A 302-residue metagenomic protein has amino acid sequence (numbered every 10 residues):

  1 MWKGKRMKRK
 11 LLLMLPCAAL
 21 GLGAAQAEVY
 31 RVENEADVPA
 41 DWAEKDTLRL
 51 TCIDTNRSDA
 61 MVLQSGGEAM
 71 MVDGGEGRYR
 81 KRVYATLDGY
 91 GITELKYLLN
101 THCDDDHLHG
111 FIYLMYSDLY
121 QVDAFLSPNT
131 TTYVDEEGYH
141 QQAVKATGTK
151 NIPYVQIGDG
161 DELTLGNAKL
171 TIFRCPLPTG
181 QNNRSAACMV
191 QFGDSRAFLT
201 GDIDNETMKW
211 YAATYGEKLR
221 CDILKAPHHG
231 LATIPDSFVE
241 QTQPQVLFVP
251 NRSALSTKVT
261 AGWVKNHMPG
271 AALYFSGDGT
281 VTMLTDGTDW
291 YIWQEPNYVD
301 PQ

Functional and structural regions predicted by a protein language model:
M1-V29: Gram-positive cell-envelope targeting signals
E28-E94, Q156-R220, V281-Q302: Core dinuclear metal-dependent hydrolase active-site scaffold
E28-V32, A124-L126, T130-T171, P176-N182 (+2 more regions): Binuclear metal-ion centers of metallo-dependent hydrolases, dominated by the metallo-beta-lactamase
I53-T55, G75-Y79, L99, C103-D106 (+6 more regions): Extracytoplasmic/periplasmic, Sec-exported soluble proteins
R57-D59, G77-Y79, C103-H109, T132-D135 (+4 more regions): Active-site environment of divalent metal-dependent phosphoester hydrolases
G66-M70, R78-S127, T214-L231, Q243-L247: Active-site metal-binding motif and surrounding structural segment of the metallo-beta-lactamase
V72-D73, L199-G201, A226-H228, V249-N251: Thr-Gly-centered strand-to-loop micro-motif
L108-Y120, V134-Q142, D236-E240, K258-G262: Metal-dependent catalytic neighborhoods of phosphoester/phosphodiester hydrolases
